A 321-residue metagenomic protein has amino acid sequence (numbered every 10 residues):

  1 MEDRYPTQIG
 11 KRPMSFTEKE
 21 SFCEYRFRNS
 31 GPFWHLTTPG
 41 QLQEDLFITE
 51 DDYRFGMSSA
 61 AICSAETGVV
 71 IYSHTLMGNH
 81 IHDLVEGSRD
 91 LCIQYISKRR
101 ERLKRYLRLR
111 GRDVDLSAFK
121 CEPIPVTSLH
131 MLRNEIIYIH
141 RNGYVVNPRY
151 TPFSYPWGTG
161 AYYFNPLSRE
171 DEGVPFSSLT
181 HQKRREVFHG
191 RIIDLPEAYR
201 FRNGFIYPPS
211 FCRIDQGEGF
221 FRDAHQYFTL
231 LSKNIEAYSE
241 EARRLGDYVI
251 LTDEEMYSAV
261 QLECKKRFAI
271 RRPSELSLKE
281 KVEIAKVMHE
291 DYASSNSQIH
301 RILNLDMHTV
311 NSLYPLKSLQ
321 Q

Functional and structural regions predicted by a protein language model:
M1-S73, S88-Q321: Short Pro-Cys-Gly-centered "Cys-loop" motif that presents a nucleophilic cysteine in a tight turn
N79-G87: Short beta-strand->loop micro-motif that forms the acidic, two-metal-ion catalytic signature in nucleotide-processing
